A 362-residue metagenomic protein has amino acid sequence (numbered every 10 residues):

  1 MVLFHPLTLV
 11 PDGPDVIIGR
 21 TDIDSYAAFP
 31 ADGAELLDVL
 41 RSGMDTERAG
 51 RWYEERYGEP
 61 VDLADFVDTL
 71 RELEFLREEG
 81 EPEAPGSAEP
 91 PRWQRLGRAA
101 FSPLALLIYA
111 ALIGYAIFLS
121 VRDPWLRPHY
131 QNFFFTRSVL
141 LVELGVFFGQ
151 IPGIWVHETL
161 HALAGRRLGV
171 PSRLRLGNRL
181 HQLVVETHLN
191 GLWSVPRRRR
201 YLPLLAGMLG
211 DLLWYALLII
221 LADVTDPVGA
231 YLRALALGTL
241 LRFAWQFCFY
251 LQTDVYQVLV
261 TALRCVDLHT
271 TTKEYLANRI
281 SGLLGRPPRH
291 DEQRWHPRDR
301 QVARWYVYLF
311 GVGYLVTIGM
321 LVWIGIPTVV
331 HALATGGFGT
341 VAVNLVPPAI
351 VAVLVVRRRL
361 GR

Functional and structural regions predicted by a protein language model:
M1-D24: Long, low-complexity, charged/polar intrinsically disordered regions in eukaryotic proteins
I23-Y26, F247: A short, ordered amphipathic alpha-helix with a cationic face
S25-R98: Long, charge-rich, low-complexity alpha-helical segments
E89-G177: Core alpha-helical transmembrane segments of integral membrane proteins
L96-I108, L192-G210, R286-G319: Loop-to-transmembrane boundary segments
A110-F134, L212-L232, L315-G339, A352-R357: Juxtamembrane "helix exit" motif at the C-terminal ends of alpha-helical transmembrane segments in multi-pass membrane
R137-R289: Membrane-embedded catalytic scaffold of the fatty acid hydroxylase/desaturase
L251-R362: C-terminal membrane-associated helical module and adjoining short loops/tails
